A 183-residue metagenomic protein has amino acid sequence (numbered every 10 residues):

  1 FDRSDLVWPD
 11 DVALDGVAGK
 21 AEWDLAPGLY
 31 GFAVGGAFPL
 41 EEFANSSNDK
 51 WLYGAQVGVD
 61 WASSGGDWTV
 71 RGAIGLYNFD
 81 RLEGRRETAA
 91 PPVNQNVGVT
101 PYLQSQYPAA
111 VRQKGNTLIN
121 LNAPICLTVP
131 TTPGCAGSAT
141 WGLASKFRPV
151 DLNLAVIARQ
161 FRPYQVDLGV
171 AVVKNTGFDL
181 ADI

Functional and structural regions predicted by a protein language model:
F1-E83: Outer membrane beta-barrel
D67-I183: Detector for outer-membrane/organellar transmembrane beta-barrel domains, recognizing the amphipathic beta-strand
